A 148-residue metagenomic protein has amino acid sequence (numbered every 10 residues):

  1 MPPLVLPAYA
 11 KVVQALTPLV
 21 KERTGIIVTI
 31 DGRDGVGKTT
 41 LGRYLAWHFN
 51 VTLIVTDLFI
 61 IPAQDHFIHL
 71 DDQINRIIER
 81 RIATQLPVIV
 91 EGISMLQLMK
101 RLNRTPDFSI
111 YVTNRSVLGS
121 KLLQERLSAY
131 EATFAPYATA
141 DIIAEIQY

Functional and structural regions predicted by a protein language model:
M1-K21: N-terminal pre-Walker A segment at the start of P-loop NTPase domains
V28-T29: Short hydrophobic/aromatic beta-strand immediately N-terminal to the Walker A/P-loop
R33: P-loop (Walker A) phosphate-binding loop of NTP-binding proteins
G37: Conserved glycine(s) of the Walker
L41: Hydrophobic positions on the alpha1 helix immediately C-terminal to the Walker A/P-loop
Y44: Active-site signature of alpha/beta-hydrolase-fold catalytic machinery across serine- and Asp/Cys-nucleophile hydrolases
V51-P106: Conserved nucleotide-sensing/catalytic segment adjacent to the nucleotide-binding pocket in NTP-handling enzymes
I89-Y148: Replace "adjacent to P-loop NTPase cores in ATP/GTP-dependent enzymes" with "adjacent to NTP-binding cores
